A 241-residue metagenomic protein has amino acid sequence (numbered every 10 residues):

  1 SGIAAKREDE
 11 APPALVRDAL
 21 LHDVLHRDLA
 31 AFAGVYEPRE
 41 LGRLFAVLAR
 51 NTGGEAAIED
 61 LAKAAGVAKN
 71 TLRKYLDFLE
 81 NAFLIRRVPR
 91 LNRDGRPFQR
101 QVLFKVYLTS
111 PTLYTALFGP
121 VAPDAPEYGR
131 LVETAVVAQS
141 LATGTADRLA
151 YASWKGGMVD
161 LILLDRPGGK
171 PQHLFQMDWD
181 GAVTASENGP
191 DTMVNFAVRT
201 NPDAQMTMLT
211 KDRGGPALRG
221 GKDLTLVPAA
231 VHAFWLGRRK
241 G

Functional and structural regions predicted by a protein language model:
R7-P171: Accessory nucleic acid-recognition modules appended to NTPase machines
Y107, H173-F175, T207-L209, T225-V227: Hydrophobic/aromatic beta-strand patches that form the interior of the parallel beta-sheet core in alpha/beta enzyme
A142-T143, V194-D203: Arginine/glycine-rich "motif VI" loop of SF2 helicases in the C-terminal RecA-like domain
S153-W154, T200-G221: Nucleic-acid nuclease catalytic cores
L164, P171-A182: Active-site ExK catalytic segment of metal-dependent nucleases
G181-M193: Active-site-adjacent loop/helix micro-motif of nuclease/hydrolase catalytic cores
K211-G241: Domain-level recognition of nuclease-like catalytic cores that cleave nucleotide substrates
